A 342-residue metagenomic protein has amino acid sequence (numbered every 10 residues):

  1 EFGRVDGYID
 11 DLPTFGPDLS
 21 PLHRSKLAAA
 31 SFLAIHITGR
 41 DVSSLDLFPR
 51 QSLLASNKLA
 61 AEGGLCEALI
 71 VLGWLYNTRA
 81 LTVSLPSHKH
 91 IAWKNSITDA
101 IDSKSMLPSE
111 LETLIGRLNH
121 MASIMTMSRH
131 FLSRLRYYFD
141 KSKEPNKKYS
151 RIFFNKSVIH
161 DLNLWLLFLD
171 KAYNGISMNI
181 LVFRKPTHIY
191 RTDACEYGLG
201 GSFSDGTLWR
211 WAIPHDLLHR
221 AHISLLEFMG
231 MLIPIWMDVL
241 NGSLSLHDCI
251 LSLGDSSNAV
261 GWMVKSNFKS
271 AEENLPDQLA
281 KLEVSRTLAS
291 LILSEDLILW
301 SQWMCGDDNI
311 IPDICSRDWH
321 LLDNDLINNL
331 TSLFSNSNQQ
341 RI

Functional and structural regions predicted by a protein language model:
F2-S44, T78-V83, M121-I124, N258-L279: Catalytic palm subdomain of template-directed nucleic-acid polymerases, centered on the conserved carboxylate motif
V5-G16, W236-I310, R317: RNase H catalytic domain
D10-L12, V71-G73, W93, I115-G116 (+8 more regions): Mobile genetic element proteins and their domesticated derivatives, centered on retroelements and DNA transposons
D18-H23, L59-E62, I101-P108, I124 (+5 more regions): Conserved, non-catalytic sequence blocks in retroelement Pol enzymes and Pol-derived host proteins
G63-N179: C-terminal reverse transcriptase regions that engage the nucleic-acid substrate
I70, W74-L81, E295-I342: C-terminal functional segments of enzyme domains
D99, S204-M229, I233, M237 (+1 more regions): A short, polar/acidic, helix/strand-boundary loop motif
K185-E196: Two-metal-ion RNase H-like nuclease active-site motif
